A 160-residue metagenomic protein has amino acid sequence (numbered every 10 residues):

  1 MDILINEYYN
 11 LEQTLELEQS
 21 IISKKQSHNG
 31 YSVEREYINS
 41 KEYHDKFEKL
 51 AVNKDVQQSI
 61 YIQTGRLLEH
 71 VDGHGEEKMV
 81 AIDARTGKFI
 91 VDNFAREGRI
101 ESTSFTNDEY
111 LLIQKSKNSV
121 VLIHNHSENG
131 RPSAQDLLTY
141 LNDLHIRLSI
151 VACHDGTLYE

Functional and structural regions predicted by a protein language model:
D2-K46, S104-E160: Active-site-proximal loop/helix of nucleotide/amide-processing enzymes and allied scaffolds
D55-E69: Short, basic/aromatic recognition patches
V71-E77: Short, flexible loop/turn motifs enriched in small residues
E77-R85, S149-A152: Short beta-strand scaffold segments in enzyme catalytic cores
R85, F94-R96, H124-H126: Short glycine-rich, polar/acidic loop-and-turn segments at beta strand-coil junctions
G87-K88, T157: Residue-level signal for well-ordered, solvent-exposed loop/turn and beta-edge residues enriched in charged/polar side
I90, A95-L112: Active-site-proximal segments of catalytic enzyme domains that coordinate small-molecule cofactors or metal ions
